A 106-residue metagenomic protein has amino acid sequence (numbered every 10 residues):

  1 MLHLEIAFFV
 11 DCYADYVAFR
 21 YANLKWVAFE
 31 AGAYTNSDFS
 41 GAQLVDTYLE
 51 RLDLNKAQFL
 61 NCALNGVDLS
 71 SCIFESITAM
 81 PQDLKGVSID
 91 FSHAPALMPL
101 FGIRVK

Functional and structural regions predicted by a protein language model:
M1-K106: Tandem repeat scaffolds
